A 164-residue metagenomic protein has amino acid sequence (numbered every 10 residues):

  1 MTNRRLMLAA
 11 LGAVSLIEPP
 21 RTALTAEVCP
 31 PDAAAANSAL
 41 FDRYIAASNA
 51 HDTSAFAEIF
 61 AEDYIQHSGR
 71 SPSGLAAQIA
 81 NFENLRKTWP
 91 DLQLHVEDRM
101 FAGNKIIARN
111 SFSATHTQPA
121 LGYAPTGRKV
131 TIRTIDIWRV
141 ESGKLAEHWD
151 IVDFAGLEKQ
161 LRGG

Functional and structural regions predicted by a protein language model:
M1-R5: Positively charged n-region of N-terminal signal peptides that target proteins for export
L6, L11-D63, G163-G164: Short, low-complexity N-terminal intrinsically disordered segments enriched in polar/charged residues
A35-A36, T53-G103: A solvent-exposed, acidic/Ser-Thr-rich amphipathic alpha-helical stretch
F41-Y44, A55-F56, Y64, Q78 (+3 more regions): Hydrophobic pocket/interface hotspot
F60, F112-A114, V152: Short beta-strand segments enriched in hydrophobic/aromatic residues within well-folded beta-rich domains
N104-H116: A short hydrophobic beta-strand element
A114-S142: Exposed beta-sheet edge and beta->alpha loop/turn motif
A146-G164: Low-complexity, intrinsically disordered terminal/linker segments enriched in charged and Gly/Pro repeats
